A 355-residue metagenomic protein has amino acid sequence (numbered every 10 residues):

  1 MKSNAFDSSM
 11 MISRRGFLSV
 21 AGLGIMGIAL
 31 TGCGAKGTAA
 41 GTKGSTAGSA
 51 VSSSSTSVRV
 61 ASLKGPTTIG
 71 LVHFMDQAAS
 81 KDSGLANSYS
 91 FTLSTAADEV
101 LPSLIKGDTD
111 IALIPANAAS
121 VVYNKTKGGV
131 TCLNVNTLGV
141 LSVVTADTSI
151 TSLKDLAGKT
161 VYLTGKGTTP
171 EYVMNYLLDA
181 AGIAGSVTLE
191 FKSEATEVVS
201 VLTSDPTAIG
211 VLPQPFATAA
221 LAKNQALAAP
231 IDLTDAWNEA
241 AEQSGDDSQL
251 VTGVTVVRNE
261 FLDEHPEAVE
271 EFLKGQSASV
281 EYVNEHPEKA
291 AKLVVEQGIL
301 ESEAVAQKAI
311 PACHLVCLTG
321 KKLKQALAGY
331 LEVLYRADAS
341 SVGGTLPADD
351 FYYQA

Functional and structural regions predicted by a protein language model:
M1-I12, G16-T31: N-terminal secretory signal peptides
G34-K36: Bacterial signal peptide processing site
A40-E190, Q214, A226-D232: Short, glycine-/small- and polar/acidic-enriched structural segments that line small-molecule recognition paths
D76, I105-K106, N124, D179-I183 (+5 more regions): Sec-exported extracytoplasmic/periplasmic mature domains
A79-N87, T234-S248, L315-K324: Short, solvent-exposed loop/beta-turn-alpha elements that line the ligand-binding surface or hinge of extracytoplasmic
N117-A118, E197-L293: Pocket-lining segment of extracytoplasmic ligand-binding domains
L262-A337: Secondary-structure end/capping motifs
A328-A355: Conserved C-terminal helix/tail region of periplasmic/extracytoplasmic solute-binding proteins
